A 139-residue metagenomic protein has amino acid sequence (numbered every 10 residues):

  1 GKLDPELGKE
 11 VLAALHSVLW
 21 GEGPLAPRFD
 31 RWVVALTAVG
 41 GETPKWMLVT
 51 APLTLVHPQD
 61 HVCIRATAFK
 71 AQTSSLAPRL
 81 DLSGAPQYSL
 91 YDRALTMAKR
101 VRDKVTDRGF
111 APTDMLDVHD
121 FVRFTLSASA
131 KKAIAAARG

Functional and structural regions predicted by a protein language model:
P5-W32, V39, R65-G139: C-terminal accessory module of base-excision DNA glycosylases/AP lyases that mediates lesion recognition and DNA
V34-A38, T43-T73: Catalytic DNA-binding helix-loop module of base-excision-repair DNA glycosylases/AP lyases
